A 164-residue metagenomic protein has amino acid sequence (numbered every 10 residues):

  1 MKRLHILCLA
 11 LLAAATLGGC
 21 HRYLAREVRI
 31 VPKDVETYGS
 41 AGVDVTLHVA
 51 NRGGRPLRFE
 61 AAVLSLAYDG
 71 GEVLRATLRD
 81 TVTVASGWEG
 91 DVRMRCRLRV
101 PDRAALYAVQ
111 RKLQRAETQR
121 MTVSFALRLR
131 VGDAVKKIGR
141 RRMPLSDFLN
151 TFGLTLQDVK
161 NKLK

Functional and structural regions predicted by a protein language model:
M1-C20: Sec-dependent bacterial lipoprotein signal peptides
T16-E36: Bacterial Sec signal peptide processing site at the extreme N-terminus
E27-R29, Y38-R79, V123, A134-I138: Post-signal-peptide N-terminal segment of Sec-exported extracytoplasmic proteins
G42-D44, E89-R93, R120-T122: Intrinsic-disorder/low-complexity, polar/charged segments enriched in Ser/Thr/Lys/Arg/Asp/Glu/Gln
H48-R52, D69, R95-P101, R128-R130: Solvent-exposed residues in well-ordered beta-strands and their adjoining turns, especially edge/terminal strands
G71-A104: Intrinsically disordered, low-complexity Pro/Gly/Ser/Thr-rich segments with frequent PxxP/GP/PP motifs and embedded
V100-L154: Terminal connector regions
N150-K164: Glycine-rich, aromatic-bearing surface loops/beta-hairpins
